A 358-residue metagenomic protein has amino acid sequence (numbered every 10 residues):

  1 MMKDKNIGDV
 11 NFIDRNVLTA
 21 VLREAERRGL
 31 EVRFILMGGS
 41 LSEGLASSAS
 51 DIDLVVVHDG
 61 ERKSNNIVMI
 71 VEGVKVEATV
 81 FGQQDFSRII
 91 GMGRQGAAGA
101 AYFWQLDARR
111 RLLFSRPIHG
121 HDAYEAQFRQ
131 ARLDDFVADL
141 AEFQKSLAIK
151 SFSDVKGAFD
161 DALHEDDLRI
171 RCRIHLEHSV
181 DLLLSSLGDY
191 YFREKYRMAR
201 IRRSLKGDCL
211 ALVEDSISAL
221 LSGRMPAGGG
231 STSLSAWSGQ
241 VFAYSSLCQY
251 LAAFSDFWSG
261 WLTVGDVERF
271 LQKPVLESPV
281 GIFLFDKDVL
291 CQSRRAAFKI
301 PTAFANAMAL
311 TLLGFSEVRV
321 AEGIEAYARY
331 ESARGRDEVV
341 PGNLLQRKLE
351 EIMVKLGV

Functional and structural regions predicted by a protein language model:
M1-R33, V358: Helical scaffold of the NTase/Pol beta-like nucleotidyltransferase catalytic core
M2-N6, N16, I67, V74-D166: Conserved NTP/Mg2+-binding pocket subregion across the NTase superfamily
R33-M37, V55-V57, D288-L290, A297-K299: Ordered hydrophobic segments in well-structured contexts
I35-F81: Catalytic metal-binding acidic patch
S48-A49, I90-M92, E194-R197: Short aromatic-enriched loop/helix-cap "lid" or pocket-rim segments at secondary-structure transitions that line
A138-D286, C291-A296, T302-F304, M308-L312 (+1 more regions): Conserved nucleotidyltransferase catalytic core and NTase-mimicking acidic/glycine-rich helix/loop elements in nucleic
A297-V358: Long, charge-rich, low-complexity alpha-helical segments
